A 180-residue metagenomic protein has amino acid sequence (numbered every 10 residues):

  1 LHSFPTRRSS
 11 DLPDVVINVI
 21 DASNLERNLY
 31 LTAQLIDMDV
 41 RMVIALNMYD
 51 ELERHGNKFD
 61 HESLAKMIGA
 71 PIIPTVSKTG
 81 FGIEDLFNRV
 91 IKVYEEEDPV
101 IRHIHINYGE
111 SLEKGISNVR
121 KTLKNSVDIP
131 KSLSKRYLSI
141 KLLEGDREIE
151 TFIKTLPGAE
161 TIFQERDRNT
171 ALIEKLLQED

Functional and structural regions predicted by a protein language model:
H2-S9: Short, small-residue-biased leader/transition segments that mark boundaries at the very start of proteins
P5, L29, L35, S63: Solvent-exposed, flexible loop/coil residues
S10-Y30, I36-G56: Conserved Switch II/interswitch segment of TRAFAC-class P-loop GTPases
V43, E53-D180: Alpha-helical transmembrane helix bundles of large polytopic membrane transport and channel proteins
